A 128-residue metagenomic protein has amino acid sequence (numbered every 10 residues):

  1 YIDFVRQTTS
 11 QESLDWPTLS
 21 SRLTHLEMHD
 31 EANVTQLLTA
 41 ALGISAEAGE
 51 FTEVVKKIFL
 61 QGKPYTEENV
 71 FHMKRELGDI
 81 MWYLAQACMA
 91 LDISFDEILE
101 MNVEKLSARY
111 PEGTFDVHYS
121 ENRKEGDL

Functional and structural regions predicted by a protein language model:
Y1-L128: Flexible "arm" and connector segments at domain edges
